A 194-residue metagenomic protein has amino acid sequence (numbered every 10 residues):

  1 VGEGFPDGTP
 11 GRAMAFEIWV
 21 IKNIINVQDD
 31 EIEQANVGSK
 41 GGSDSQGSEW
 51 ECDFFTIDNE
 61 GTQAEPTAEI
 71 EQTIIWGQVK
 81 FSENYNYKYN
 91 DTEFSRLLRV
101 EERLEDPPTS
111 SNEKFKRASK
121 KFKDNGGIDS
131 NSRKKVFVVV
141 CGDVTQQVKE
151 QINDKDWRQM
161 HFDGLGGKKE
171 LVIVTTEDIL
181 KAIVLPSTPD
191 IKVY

Functional and structural regions predicted by a protein language model:
V1-Y194: N-terminal extension/subdomain marker
